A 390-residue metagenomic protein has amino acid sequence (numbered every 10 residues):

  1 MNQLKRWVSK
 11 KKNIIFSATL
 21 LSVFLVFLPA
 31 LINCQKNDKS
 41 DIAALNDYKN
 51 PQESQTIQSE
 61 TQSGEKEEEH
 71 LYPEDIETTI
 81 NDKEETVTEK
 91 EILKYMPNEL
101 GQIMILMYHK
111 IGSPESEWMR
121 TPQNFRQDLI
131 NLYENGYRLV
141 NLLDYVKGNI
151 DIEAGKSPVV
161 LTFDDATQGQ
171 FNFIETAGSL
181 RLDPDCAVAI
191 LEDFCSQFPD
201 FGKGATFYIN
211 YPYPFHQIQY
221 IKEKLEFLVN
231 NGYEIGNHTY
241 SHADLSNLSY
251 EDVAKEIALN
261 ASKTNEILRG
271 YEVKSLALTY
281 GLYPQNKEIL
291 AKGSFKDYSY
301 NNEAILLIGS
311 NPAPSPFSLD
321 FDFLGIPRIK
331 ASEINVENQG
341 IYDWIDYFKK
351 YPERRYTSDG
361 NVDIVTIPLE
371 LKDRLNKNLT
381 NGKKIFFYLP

Functional and structural regions predicted by a protein language model:
K5-L20: N-terminal Sec-pathway targeting helices
S17-P29: Hydrophobic membrane-insertion alpha-helices, especially the h-region of bacterial N-terminal signal peptides
L28-N46: Sec-dependent signal peptide cleavage junction
A43-E60: Short extracytoplasmic/periplasmic juxtamembrane "stem" segments immediately C-terminal to an N-terminal membrane anchor
I57-E60, G64-T162, T167-E175, N247-P390: C-terminal active-site subregion of NodB/CE4 polysaccharide deacetylases
E91-M96, I150-I152, E192-Q197, K222-V229: Short amphipathic alpha-helices and their capping/turn segments at secondary-structure boundaries
I105-M107, R138-L142, V160-L161, A187-I218 (+2 more regions): Short, well-structured secondary-structure segments
I174, L180-I190, F215-E234, Y240-L268 (+1 more regions): Alpha-helical scaffold elements lining the catalytic groove of polysaccharide deacetylases
